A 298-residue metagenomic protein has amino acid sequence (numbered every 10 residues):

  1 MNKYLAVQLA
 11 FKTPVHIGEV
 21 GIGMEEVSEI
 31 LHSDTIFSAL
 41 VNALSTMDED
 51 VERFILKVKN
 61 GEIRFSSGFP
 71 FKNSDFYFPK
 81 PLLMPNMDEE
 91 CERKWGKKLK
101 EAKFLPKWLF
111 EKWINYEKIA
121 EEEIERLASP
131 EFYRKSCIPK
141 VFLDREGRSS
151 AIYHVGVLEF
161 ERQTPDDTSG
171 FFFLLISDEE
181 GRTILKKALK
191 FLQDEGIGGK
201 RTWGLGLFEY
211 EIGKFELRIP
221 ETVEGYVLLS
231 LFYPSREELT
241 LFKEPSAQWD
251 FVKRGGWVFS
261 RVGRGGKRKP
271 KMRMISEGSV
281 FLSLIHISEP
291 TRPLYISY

Functional and structural regions predicted by a protein language model:
M1-S288, Y298: Conserved active-site/ligand-binding neighborhood in enzyme cores
P290-R292: Hydrophobic heptad-repeat coiled-coil signature
